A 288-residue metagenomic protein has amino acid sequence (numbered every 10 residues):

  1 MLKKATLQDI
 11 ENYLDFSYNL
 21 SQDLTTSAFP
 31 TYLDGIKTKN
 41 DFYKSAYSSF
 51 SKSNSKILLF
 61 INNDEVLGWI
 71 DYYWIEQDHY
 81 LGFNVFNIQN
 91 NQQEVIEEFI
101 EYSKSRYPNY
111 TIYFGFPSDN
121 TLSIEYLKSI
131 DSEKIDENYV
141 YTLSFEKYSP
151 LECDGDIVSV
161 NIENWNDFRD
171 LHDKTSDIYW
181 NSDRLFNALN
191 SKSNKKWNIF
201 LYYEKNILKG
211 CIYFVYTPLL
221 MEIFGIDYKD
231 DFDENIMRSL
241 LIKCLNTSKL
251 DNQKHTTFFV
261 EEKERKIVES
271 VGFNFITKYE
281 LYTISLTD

Functional and structural regions predicted by a protein language model:
M1-D15, D23, S129-D131, C153-D156 (+3 more regions): Short, Lys/Arg-enriched, disordered terminal segments
M1-D41, L151-S182: Short amphipathic alpha-helix that is part of the acyltransferase structural core
A28-E98, E204-E234: Conserved donor-binding loop and adjoining core beta-sheet/short helix segment in diverse acyl/aminoacyl transferases
S49-S51, Y107, S191-S193: Soluble sensory domains of the PAS superfamily and closely related sensory modules
F50, K104, L245-K249: N-terminal cationic-hydrophobic initiation segments that often serve targeting/anchoring roles
K56-L58, H79-L81, E137-Y141, N198-F200 (+1 more regions): Short beta-strand micro-motifs in enzyme catalytic cores
Q89-C153, L240-C244, K254-D288: Acyl-donor-binding surface of acyltransferase catalytic domains
K174-L250, K254: Intrinsically disordered, low-complexity segments enriched in Gly and acidic/Ser/Thr residues that form flexible
